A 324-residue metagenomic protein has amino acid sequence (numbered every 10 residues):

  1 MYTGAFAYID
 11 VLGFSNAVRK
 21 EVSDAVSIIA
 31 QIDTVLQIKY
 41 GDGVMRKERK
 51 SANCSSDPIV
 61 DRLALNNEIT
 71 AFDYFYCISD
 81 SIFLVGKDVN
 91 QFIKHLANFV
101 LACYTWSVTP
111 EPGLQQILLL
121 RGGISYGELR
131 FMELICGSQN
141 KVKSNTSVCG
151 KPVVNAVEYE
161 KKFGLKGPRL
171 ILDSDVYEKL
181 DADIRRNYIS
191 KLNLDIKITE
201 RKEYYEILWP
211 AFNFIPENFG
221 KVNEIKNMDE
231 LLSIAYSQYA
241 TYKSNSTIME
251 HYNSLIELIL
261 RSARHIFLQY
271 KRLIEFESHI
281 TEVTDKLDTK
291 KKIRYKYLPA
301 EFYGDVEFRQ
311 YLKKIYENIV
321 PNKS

Functional and structural regions predicted by a protein language model:
Y2-G4, I117: Conserved catalytic motifs of the protein kinase core domain
F6-N16: Catalytic-site or vestigial catalytic-site microsegments of nucleotide-handling domains
N16, M132-E133, E178-D181: Short catalytic/ligand-binding loop motif for oxyanion handling, primarily in non-cytosolic enzymes, centered on
E21-N67: Active-site-proximal alpha-helical element of nucleotidyl cyclase-like catalytic domains and analogous helices
S51-Q91, T109-C149: Catalytic core of nucleotidyl cyclases, primarily class III adenylyl/guanylyl cyclases
H95-L101: Short amphipathic alpha-helices in soluble, non-transmembrane regions that often serve as interface/regulatory elements
S107-E111, Y126, K151-S174: Catalytic/regulatory signature loops of cyclic-dinucleotide turnover enzymes and related class III nucleotidyl cyclases
L165-S324: Intrinsically disordered, glycine/charged-rich C-terminal tails and inter-domain linkers that flank nucleotidyl cyclase
